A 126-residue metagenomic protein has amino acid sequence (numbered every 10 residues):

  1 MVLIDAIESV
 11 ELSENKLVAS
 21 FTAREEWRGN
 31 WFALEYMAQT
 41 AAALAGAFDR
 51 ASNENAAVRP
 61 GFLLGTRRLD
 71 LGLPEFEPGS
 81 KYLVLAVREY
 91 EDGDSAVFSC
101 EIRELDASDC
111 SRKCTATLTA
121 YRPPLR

Functional and structural regions predicted by a protein language model:
M1-L3, L63, Y82-L83, A96: Hydrophobic core residues within well-ordered beta-strands of beta-rich domains
M1-W31: Catalytic strand-loop segment that frames the active site of acyl-thioester-processing enzymes
A6-E11, R68, L73, R88-Y90 (+1 more regions): A residue-level detector for short acidic-glycine micro-motifs
E11-E14, A41-F48: Short amphipathic alpha-helical segments enriched in hydrophobics
L12-N15, S52-N55, E104-K113: Intrinsically disordered, low-complexity coil segments
E25-L44, P60-G61: Compact, glycine-rich, soluble single-domain proteins
A43, F76-L83, V87-R126: HotDog/MaoC-like acyl-thioester-processing domains
L44-L85: Hydrophobic beta-strand-centered segment that forms part of the acyl-chain substrate-binding groove
